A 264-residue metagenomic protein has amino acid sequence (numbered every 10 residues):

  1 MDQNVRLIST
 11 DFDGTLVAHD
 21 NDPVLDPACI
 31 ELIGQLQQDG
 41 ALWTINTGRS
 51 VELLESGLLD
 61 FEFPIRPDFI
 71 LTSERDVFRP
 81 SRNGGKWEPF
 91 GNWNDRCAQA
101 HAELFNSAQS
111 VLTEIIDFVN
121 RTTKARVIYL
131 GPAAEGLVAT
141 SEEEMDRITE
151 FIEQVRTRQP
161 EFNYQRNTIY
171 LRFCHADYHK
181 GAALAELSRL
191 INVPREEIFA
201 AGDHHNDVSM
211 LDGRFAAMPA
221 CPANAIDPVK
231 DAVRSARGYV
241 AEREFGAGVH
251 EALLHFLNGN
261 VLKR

Functional and structural regions predicted by a protein language model:
Q3, C174, G181-R264: Mg2+-dependent phosphoryl-transfer enzymes with acidic/Ser/Thr/Gly-rich catalytic loops
N4-D22, L211: Asp-based phosphoryl-transfer active-site loop
R6-I8, D68, I198: The start of beta-strands in P-loop NTPase/AAA+ ATPase cores
H19-P23, G48-R49, A176-D177: Short, flexible loop segments at the rims of nucleotide/cofactor-binding pockets, characterized by
L25-K124: Active-site phosphate-binding/coordination module
Q37-Q38, R156, R234: Anion (oxyanion) recognition and catalysis
Q38-L42, P160-E161, A216: A generic structural motif
T113-F199, H205-G213: Conserved acidic, metal-coordinating active-site core of Asp-based, Mg2+-dependent phosphoryl-transfer enzymes
